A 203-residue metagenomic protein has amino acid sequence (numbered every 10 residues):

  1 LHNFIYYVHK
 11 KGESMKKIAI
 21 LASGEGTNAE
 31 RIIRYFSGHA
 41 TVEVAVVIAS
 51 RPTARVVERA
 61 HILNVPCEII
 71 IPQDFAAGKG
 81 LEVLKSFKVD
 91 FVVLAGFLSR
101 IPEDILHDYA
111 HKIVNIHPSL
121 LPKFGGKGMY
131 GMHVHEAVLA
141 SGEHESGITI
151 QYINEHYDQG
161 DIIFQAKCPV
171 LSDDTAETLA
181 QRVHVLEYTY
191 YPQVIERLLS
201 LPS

Functional and structural regions predicted by a protein language model:
H2-S203: One-carbon transfer enzymes
